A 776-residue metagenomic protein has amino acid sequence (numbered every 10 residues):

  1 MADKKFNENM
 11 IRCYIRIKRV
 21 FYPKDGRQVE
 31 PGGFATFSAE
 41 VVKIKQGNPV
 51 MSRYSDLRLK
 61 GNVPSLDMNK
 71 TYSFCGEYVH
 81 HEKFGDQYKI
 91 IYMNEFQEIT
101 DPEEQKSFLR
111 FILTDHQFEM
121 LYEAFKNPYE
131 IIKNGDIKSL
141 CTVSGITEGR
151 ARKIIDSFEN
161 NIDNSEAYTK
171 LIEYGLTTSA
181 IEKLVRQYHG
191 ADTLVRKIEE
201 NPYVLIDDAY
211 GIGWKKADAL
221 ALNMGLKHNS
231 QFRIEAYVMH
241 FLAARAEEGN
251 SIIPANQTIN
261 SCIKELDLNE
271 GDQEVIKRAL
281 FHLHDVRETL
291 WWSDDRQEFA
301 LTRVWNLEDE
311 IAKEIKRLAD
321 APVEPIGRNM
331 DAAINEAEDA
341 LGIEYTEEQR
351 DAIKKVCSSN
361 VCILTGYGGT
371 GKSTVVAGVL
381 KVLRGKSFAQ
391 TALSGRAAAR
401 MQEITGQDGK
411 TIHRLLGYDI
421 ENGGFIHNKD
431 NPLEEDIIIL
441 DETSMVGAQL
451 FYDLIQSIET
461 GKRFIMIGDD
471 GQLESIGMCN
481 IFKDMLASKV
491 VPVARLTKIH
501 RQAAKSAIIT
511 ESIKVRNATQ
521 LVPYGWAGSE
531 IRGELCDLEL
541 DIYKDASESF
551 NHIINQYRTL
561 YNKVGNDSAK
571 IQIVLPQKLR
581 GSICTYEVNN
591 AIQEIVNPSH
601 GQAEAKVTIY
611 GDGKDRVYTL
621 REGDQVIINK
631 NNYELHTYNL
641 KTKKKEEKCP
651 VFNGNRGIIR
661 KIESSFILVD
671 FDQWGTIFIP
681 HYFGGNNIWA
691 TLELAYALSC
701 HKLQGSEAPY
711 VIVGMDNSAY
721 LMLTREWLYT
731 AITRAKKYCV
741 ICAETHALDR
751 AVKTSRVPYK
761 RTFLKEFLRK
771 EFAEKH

Functional and structural regions predicted by a protein language model:
N9, C13-H81, L341, G447 (+1 more regions): Conserved nucleotide-binding/hydrolysis modules and their immediate coupling elements across P-loop/ASCE NTPase motors
Q46-N48, R58, L66-K70, Y78-V79 (+14 more regions): The feature marks helicase ATPase cores and/or their adjacent C-terminal helical subdomains in SF1/SF2/AAA+ helicases
F84-Q297, V361-T365, L486: Accessory alpha-helical DNA-binding modules that contact the DNA backbone or grooves
I172-E173, E235, A243-E247, E288-K354: Pre-P-loop entry segment of helicase/translocase ATPase cores
I252, R350-I353, C357-I531: ASCE P-loop NTPase helicase motor core
A352, K372, D470-F652, R660 (+1 more regions): Conserved helicase motor core of P-loop NTPases
K386, E435, T460-R463, K489-A494 (+5 more regions): Short glycine-/polar-rich loops that comprise or flank the Walker A/P-loop and associated switch/sensor motifs
Y710, N717-H776: Helicase C-terminal subdomain and adjacent C-terminal extension
